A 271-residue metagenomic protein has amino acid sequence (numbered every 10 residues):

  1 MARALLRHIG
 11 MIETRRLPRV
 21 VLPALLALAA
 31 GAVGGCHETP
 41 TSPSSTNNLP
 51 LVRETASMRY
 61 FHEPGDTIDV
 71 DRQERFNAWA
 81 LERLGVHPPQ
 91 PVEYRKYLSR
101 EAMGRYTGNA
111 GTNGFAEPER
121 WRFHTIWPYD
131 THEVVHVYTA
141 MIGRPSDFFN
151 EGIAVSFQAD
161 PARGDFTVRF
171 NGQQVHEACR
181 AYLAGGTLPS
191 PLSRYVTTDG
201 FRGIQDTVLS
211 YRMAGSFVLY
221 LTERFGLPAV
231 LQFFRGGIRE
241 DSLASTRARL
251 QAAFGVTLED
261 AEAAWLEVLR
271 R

Functional and structural regions predicted by a protein language model:
L5-A24: Bacterial N-terminal signal peptides that target proteins for export
V33-C36: N-terminal Sec signal peptide cleavage junction
P40: Conserved non-cysteine loop/helix-boundary elements of the Radical SAM core domain that shape
P43-S146, R163, S242-R249: Juxtacatalytic substrate-recognition/specificity segment
R105-T112, A116, W121-R122, M141-R271: Acidic/His/Gly-enriched intrinsically disordered linker/tail segments that often contain short helix/coil "MoRF-like"
